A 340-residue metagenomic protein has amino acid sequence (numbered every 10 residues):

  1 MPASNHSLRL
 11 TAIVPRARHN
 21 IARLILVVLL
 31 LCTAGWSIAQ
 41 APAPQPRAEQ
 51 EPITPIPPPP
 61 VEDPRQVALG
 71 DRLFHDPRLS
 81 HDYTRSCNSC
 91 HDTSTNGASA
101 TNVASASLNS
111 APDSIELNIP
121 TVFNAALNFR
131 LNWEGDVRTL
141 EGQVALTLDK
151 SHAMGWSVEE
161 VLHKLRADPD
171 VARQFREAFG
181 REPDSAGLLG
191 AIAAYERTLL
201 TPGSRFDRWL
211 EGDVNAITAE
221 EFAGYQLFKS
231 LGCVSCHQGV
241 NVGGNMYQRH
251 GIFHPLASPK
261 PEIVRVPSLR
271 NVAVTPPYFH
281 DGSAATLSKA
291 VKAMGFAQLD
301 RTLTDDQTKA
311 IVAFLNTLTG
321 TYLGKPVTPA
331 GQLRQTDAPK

Functional and structural regions predicted by a protein language model:
P2-L10, N20-L26, C32-K340: Periplasmic c-type cytochrome electron-transfer domains
